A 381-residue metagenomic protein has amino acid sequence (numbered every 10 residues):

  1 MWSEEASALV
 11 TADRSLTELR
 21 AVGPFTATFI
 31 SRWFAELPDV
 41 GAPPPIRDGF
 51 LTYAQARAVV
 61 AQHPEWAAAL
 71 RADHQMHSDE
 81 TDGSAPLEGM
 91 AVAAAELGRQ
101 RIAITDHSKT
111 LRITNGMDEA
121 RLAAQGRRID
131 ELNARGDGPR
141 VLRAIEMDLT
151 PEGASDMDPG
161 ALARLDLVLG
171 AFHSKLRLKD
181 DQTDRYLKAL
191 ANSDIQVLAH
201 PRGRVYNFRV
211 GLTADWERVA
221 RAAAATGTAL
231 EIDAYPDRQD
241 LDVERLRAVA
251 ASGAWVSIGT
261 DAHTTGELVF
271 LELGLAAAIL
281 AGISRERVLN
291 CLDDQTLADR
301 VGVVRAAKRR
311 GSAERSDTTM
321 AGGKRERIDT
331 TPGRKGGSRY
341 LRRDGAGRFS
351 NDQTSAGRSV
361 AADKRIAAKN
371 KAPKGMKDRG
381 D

Functional and structural regions predicted by a protein language model:
M1-R20: Extended, structured, electrostatic nucleic-acid-contact surfaces
E4, L16-T17, T28-S31, A35 (+5 more regions): Charged catalytic cores and adjacent phosphate/nucleic-acid-binding surfaces used for phosphate/nucleic-acid chemistry
A8-T11, A144, N290-L292: Short coil/turn segments at secondary-structure boundaries
A103-I104, I145-M147: Core AdoMet radical
E146, E231, E326: Acidic-residue sensor for enzyme active/binding pockets
R315-D381: A charge-rich, low-complexity, intrinsically flexible signal that marks solvent-exposed coils, linkers, repeats
